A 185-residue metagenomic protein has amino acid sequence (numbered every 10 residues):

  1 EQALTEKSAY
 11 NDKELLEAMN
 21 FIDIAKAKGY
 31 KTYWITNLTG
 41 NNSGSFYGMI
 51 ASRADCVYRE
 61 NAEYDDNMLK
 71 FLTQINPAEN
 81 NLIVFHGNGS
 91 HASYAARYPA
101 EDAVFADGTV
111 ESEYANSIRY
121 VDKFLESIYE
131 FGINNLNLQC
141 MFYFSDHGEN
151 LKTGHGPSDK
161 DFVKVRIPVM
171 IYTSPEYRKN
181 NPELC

Functional and structural regions predicted by a protein language model:
E1-A103, R166: Active-site-proximal alpha/beta segments of enzymes that process anionic O-linked groups
L4-E6, E176-N181: Short helix-loop capping/hinge motifs at secondary-structure junctions, enriched in acidic/polar residues
D12-E17, G108-R119, P157-V165, R178-C185: A short beta-strand-to-alpha-helix junction
W34-T36, L82-G89, A115-I118, C140-S145 (+1 more regions): Short beta-strand segments
L69-T73, E101-F144, K152: A long, amphipathic alpha-helix that forms part of the scaffold/cap immediately adjacent to metal-dependent active
A100-A106, T173-K179: Short amphipathic alpha-helical segments, especially helix-boundary/capping motifs
I133-L138, F142-R178: Histidine-centered active-site microenvironments of extracellular/periplasmic hydrolases and transferases
